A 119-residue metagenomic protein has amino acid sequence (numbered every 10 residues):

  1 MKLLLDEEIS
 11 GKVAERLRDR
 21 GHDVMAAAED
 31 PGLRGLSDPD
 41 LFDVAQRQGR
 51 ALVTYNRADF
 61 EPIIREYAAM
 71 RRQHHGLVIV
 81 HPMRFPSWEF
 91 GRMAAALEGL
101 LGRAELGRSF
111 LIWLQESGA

Functional and structural regions predicted by a protein language model:
M1-E7, G11, E15-R18, L33 (+2 more regions): Acidic, PIN/NYN-like endoribonuclease modules and their adjacent C-terminal/linker elements
G21-D30: Short, basic, glycine/proline-bearing loop/turn elements
A28, N56, H81: Short beta->alpha connector loops at strand-helix junctions that form conserved, small/polar/Pro-enriched
D30-R34, R50: Short, surface-exposed loop/turn motifs that are enriched in glycine and acidic residues and include a nearby proline
D38, V44-Q46, R50-I63: Acidic, metal-binding active-site segment of PIN/NYN-like and related structure-specific nucleases
